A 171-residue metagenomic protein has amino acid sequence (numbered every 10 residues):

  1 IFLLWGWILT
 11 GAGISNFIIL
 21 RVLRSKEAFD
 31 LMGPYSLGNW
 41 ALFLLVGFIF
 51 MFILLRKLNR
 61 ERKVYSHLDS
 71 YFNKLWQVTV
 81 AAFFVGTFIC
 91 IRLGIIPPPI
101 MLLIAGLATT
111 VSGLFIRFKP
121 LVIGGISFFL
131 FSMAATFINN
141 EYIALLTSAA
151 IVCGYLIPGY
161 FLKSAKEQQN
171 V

Functional and structural regions predicted by a protein language model:
I1-F84, F88: Selected alpha-helical membrane-embedding segments in polytopic membrane proteins
L9-N16, A41-L55, A105-G113, A150-Q168: Hydrophobic core segments of alpha-helical transmembrane domains in multi-pass integral membrane proteins
G13-I19, V80-C90, T110, S127-N140: Hydrophobic alpha-helical transmembrane segments and adjacent interfacial helices in integral membrane proteins
K26-L31, I89-P97, N139-L146: Membrane-helix interface and helix-disruption motif detector
Y35-L45, F88-L103, S148-A149: Structural signature of hydrophobic alpha-helical transmembrane segments
G38, F48-F52, I100, V111 (+2 more regions): Membrane-embedded alpha-helical segments of small multi-pass membrane proteins
V64-L121: Membrane-proximal helix-loop-helix units in multi-pass membrane proteins
A108-V171: Terminal transmembrane helical module of multi-pass membrane proteins
